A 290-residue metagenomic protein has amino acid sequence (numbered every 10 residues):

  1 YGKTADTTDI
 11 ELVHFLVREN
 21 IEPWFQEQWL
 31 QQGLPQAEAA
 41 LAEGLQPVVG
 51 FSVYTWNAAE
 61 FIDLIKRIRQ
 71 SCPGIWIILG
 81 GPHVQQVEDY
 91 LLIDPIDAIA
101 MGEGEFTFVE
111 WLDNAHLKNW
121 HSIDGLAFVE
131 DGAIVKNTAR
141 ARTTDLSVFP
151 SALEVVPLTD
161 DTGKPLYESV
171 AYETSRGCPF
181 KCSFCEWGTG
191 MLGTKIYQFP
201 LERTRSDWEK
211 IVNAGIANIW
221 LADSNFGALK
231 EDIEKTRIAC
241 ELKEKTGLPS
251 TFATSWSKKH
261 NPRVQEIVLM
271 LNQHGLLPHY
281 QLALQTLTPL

Functional and structural regions predicted by a protein language model:
K3-A5, R69-I75, K118-N119, K243-L248 (+1 more regions): Short helix-capping segments at alpha-helix termini
T4-I21: A short beta-strand-loop structural module common to alpha/beta enzyme folds
T8, I75, G132, P249-S250 (+1 more regions): A structural micro-motif
I10, I77, I123-D124, I219 (+2 more regions): Hydrophobic/aromatic residues located in beta-strands of well-ordered beta-sheets within soluble catalytic
V13-L16, S52, G102, V129 (+3 more regions): Conserved residues at the C-terminal ends of beta-strands
E19-W29: N-terminal beta-loop-helix "entrance" segment that forms/cooperates in small-molecule cofactor or anionic ligand
E27-T143: Glycine-rich beta-alpha loop elements in corrinoid/cobalamin-binding modules across cobalamin-dependent enzymes
S147, S151-L290: Radical SAM [4Fe-4S] cluster-binding motif and immediate context
